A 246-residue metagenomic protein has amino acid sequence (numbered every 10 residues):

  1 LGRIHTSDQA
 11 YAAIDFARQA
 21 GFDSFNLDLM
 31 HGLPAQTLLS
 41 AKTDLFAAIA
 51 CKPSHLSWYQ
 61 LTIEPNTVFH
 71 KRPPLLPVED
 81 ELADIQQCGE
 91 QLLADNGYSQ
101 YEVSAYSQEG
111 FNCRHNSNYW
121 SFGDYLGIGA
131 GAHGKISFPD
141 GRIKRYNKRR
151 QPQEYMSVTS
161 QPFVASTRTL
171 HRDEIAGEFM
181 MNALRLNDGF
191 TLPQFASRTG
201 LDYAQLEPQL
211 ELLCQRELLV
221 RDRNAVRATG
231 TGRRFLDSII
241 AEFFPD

Functional and structural regions predicted by a protein language model:
L1-L201: C-terminal scaffold of the Radical SAM
P74, N118-Y119, L206-L210, R221-D222: Alpha-helix boundary/capping detector
Y119-F122, L212-L213, A241-F243: Short, charged low-complexity intrinsically disordered segments located at boundaries of structured domains
G200-C214: Short amphipathic alpha-helical interaction segments
C214-N224: A short, conserved structural fragment
A225-G230: Minor-groove-contacting beta-hairpin "wing" of winged helix-turn-helix DNA-binding domains
T231-D246: Short, amphipathic alpha-helical interaction segments positioned at domain boundaries
